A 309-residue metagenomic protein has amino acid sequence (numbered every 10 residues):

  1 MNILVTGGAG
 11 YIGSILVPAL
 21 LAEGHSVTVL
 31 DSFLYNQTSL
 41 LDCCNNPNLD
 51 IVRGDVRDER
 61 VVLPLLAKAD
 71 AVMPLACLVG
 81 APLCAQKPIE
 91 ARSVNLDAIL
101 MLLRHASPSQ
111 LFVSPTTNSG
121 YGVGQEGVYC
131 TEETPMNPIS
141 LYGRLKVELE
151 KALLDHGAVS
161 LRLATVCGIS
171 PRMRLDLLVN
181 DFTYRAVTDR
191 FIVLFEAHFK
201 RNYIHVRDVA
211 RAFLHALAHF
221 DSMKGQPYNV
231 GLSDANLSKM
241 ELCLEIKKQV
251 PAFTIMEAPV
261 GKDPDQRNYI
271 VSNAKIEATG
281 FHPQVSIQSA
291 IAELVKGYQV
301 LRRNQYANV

Functional and structural regions predicted by a protein language model:
M1-A71: N-terminal Rossmann/SDR dinucleotide-binding element
T6, L30, V72-L75, F112-N118 (+1 more regions): SDR active-site strand-loop-helix element
S39-L41, P82-I89, V123-G127, R172: Conserved catalytic-core motifs of eukaryotic protein kinase domains, centered on the activation segment
V56-S93: NAD(P)H-binding glycine-rich loop region in Rossmannoid oxidoreductase-like domains and their noncatalytic homologs
P74, L100-I139: Conserved Rossmann-fold NAD(P)-dependent oxidoreductase catalytic core, especially the SDR/UDP-sugar
E126-G127, I139, V147, K151-R201 (+2 more regions): NAD(P)-dependent short-chain dehydrogenase/reductase
D189-R190, L194-V309: C-terminal substrate-binding subdomain of Rossmann-fold SDR/epimerase-dehydratase oxidoreductases
